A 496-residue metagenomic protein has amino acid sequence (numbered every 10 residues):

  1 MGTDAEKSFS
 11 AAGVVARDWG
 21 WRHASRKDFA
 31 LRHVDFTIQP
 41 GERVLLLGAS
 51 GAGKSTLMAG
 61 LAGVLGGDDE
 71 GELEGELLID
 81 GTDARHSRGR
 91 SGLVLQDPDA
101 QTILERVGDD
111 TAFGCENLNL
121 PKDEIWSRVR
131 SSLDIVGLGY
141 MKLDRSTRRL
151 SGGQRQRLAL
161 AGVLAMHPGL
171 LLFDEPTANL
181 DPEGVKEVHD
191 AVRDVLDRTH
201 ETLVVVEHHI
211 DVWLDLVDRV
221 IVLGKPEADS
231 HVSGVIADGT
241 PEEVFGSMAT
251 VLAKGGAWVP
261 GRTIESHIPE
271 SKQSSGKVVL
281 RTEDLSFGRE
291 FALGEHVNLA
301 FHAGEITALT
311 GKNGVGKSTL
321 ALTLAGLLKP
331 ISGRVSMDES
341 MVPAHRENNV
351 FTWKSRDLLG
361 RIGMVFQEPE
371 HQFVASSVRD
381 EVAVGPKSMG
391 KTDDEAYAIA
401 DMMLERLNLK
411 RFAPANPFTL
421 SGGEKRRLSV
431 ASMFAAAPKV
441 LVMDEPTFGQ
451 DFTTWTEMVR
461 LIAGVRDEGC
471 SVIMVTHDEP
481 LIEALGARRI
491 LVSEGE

Functional and structural regions predicted by a protein language model:
L47-A49, T310-K312: The feature captures the beta-strand-to-loop junction immediately N-terminal to the Walker
A62, A325: Helix-to-loop junction immediately C-terminal to a conserved catalytic motif
E70-G89, G333-E347, L358: Conserved ABC transporter NBD signature motif
E124-M141, D394-F412: Conserved ABC ATPase "signature" region
S146-L150, Q154, N416-L420, E424: Conserved ABC ATPase signature
L160, V430-A431: Hydrophobic anchor residue at the start of the ABC signature
L164, M433-F434: ABC ATPase C-loop
L171-E175, L441-E445: Catalytic Walker B motif of ABC-type/P-loop ATPase nucleotide-binding domains
